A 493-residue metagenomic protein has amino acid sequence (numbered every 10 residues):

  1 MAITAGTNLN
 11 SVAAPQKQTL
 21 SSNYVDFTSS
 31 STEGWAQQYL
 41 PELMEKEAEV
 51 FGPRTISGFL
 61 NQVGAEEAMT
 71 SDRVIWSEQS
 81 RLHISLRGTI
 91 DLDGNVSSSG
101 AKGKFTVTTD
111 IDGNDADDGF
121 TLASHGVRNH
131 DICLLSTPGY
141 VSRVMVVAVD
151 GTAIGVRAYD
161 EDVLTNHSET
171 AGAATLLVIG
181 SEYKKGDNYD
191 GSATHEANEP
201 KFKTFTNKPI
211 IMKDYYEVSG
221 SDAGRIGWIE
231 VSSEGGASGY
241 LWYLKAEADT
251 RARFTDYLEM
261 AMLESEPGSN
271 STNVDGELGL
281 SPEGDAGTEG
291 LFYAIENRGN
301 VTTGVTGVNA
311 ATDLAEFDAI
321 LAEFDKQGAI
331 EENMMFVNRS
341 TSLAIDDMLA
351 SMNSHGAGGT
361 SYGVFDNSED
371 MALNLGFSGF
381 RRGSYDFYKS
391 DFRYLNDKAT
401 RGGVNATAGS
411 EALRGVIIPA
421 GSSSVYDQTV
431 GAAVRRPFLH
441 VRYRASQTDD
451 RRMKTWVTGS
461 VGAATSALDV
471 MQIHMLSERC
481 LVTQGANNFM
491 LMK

Functional and structural regions predicted by a protein language model:
M1-M371, D391-A399, I418-K493: Flexible, glycine/threonine- and acidic-rich loop/arm segments that mediate assembly and lattice contacts in viral
M371-N374, S410: Short, flexible coil/turn micro-motifs enriched in small/turn-prone residues
R381-A399, V404: Catalytic core segments in nucleotide and nucleic-acid processing enzymes
S410-E411, G415-V416: Short, surface-exposed amphipathic charged segments that create phosphate/polyanion-binding patches used for binding
